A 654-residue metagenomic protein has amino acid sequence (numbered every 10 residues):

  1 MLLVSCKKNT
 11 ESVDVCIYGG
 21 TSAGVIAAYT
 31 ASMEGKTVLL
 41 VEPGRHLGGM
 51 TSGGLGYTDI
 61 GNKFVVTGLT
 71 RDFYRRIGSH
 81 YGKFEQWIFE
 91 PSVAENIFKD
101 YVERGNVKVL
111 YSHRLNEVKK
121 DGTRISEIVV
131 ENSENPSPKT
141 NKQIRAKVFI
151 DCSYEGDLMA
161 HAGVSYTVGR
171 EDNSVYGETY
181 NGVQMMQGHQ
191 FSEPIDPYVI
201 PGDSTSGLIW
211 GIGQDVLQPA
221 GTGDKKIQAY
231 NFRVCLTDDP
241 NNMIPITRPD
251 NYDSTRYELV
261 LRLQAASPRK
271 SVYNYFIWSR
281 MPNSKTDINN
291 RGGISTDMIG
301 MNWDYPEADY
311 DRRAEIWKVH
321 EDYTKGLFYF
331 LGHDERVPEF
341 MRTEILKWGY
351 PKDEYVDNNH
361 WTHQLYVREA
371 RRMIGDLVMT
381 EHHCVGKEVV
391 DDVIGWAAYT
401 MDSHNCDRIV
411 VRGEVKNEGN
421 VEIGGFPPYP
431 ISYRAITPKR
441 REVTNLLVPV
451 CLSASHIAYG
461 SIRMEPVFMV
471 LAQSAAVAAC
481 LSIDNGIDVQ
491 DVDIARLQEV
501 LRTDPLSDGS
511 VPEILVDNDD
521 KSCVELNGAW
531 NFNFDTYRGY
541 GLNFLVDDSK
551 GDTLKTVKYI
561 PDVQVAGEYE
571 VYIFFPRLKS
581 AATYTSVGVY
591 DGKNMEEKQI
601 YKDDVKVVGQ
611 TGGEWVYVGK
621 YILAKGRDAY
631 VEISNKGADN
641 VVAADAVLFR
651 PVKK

Functional and structural regions predicted by a protein language model:
L2-E11: Bacterial Sec-dependent signal peptides at the C-terminal "C-region" and cleavage site
T10-T21: Beta1/beta-strand and adjacent pyrophosphate-binding region of the FAD-binding site in flavoprotein oxidoreductases
G24: N-terminal Rossmann-fold NAD(P) dinucleotide-binding loop
T30, K36-T37, E42-D121, T167 (+1 more regions): Conserved N-terminal/central alpha/beta ligand/cofactor-binding core
S112, I125, N141-Q143, K147 (+10 more regions): Extracellular structured ligand-interaction cores
K119-Q143: Conserved beta-strand-loop-beta-strand element in the redox core of flavoprotein oxidoreductases
P136-V148, C152-V511: Flavin (FAD/FMN)-binding glycine-rich loop and adjacent Rossmann-like elements that form
V511-K654: Extracytoplasmic
